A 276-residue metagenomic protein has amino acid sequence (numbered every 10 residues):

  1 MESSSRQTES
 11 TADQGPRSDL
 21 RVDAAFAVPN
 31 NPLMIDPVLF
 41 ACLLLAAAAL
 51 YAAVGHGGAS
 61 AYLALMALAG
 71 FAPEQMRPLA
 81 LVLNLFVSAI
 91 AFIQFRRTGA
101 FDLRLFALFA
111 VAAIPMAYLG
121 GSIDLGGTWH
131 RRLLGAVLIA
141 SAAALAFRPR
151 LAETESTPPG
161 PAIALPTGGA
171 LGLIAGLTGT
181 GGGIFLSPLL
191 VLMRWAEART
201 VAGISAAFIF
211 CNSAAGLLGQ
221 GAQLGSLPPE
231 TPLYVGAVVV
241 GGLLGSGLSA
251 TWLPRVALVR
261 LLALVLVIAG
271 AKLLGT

Functional and structural regions predicted by a protein language model:
M1-P16: Extreme N-terminal basic, low-complexity initiation segments that serve as generic localization/processing leaders
L20-A52, G57, A61-P73, I90-I174 (+4 more regions): Juxtamembrane transmembrane-helix boundary motif
R77-L85, A202-F210, L266: Transmembrane helix-bundle signature of multi-pass membrane transporters/permeases
S88, N212-A215: Short arginine-rich
L186-L190, A207, C211: A general structural signal for well-ordered alpha-helical packing
G216-A222: Membrane-helix boundary/interface segments in integral membrane proteins
